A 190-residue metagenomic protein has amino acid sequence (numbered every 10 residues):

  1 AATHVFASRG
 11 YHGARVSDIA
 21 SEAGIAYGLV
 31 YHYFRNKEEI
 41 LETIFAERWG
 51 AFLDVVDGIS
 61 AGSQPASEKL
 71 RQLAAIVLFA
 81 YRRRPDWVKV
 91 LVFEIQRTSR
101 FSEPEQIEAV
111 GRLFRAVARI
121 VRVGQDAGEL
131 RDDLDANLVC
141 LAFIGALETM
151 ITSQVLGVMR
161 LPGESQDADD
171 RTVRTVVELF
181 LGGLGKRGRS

Functional and structural regions predicted by a protein language model:
A1-F6, V77, F180: Short hydrophobic clusters on alpha-helical segments that form packing/core surfaces in small helical domains
V5-E39, T43: Helix-turn-helix
S8-H12, G62-S63, R84, A127: Short coil/turn segments at alpha/beta junctions that flank glycine-rich nucleotide-binding fingerprints
F34, F93-T98: Short helix-capping/turn signature of helix-turn-helix
T43, D57-W87, A136-F143, D170-V173: Hydrophobic alpha-helical connector segments
A46-F52: Short, basic, alpha-helical segments at the C-terminal edge of helix-turn-helix-like DNA-binding modules
A51, G58, I76, W87 (+1 more regions): Short, solvent-exposed amphipathic helices
V88-F93, E103, I107, Q125-E178 (+1 more regions): Hydrophobic/aromatic-rich alpha-helical bundle segments in the mid-to-C-terminal region
